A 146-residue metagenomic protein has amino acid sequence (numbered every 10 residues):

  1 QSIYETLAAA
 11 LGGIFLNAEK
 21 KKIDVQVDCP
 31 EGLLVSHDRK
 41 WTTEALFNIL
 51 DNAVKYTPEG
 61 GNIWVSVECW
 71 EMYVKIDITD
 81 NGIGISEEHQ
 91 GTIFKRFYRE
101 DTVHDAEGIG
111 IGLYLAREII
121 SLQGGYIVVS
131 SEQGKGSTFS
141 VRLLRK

Functional and structural regions predicted by a protein language model:
Q1-G12, Q26, E68: A conserved beta-strand-to-alpha-helix junction within the catalytic ATP-binding
E19, D24-L33: Conserved catalytic submotifs in the C-terminal HATPase_c
A53-V54: Short helix-loop "hinge" at the ATP-lid/N-box region of the Bergerat-fold HATPase_c
G60-M72: Short beta-strand/loop element within the Bergerat-fold HATPase_c
D80: Acidic ATP/Mg2+-coordinating residue in the GHKL
I85-F97, R117: Short conserved segment of the HATPase_c
G124-G125: Conserved glycine-rich
